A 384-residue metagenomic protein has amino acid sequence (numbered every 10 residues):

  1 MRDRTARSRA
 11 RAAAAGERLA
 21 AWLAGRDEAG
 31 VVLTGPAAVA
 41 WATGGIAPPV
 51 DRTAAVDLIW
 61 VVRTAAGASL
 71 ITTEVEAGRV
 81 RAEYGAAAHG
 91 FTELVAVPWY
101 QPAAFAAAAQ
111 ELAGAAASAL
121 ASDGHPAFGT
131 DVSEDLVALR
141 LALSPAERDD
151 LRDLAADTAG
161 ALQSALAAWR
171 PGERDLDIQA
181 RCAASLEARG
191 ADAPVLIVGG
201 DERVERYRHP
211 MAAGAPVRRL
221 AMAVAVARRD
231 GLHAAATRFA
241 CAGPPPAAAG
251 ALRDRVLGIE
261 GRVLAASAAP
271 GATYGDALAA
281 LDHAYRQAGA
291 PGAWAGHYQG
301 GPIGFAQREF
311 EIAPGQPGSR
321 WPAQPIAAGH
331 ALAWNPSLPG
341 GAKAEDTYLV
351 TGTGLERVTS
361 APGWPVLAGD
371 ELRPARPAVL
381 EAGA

Functional and structural regions predicted by a protein language model:
M1-A384: Active-site neighborhoods and metal-handling regions in enzymes and metal-associated proteins
